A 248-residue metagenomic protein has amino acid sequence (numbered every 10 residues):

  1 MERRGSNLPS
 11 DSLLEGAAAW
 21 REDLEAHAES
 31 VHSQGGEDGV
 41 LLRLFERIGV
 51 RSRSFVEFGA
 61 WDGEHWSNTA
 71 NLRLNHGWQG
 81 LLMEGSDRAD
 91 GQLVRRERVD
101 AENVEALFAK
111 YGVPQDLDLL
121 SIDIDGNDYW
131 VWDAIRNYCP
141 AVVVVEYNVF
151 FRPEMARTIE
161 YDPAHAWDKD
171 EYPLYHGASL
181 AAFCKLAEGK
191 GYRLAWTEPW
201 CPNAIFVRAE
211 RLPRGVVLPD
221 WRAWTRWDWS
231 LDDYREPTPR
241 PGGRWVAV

Functional and structural regions predicted by a protein language model:
R3-V56, N68, L107-A109, E154-V248: Rossmann-like AdoMet/SAM-dependent catalytic core
E25-Q115, L119-I122, G126, V149-R152: SAM cofactor-binding core of SAM-dependent methyltransferases, primarily the Rossmann-like beta-alpha-beta module
H76-W78, C139-A141, Y192: A short helix->loop->beta-strand "cap" motif at the edges of active sites that frequently abuts
L82, S121, V142-E146, R193-P199 (+1 more regions): A structural signal for short, well-ordered beta-strand segments and their strand-loop junctions that often border
P114, N137-C139, G189: Secondary-structure boundary elements
L117, V131-W132, G191-A195: Short helix-to-loop capping/linker segments positioned immediately adjacent to catalytic or ligand/cofactor-binding
W130-D168: A short alpha/beta connector and helix-capping loop motif
